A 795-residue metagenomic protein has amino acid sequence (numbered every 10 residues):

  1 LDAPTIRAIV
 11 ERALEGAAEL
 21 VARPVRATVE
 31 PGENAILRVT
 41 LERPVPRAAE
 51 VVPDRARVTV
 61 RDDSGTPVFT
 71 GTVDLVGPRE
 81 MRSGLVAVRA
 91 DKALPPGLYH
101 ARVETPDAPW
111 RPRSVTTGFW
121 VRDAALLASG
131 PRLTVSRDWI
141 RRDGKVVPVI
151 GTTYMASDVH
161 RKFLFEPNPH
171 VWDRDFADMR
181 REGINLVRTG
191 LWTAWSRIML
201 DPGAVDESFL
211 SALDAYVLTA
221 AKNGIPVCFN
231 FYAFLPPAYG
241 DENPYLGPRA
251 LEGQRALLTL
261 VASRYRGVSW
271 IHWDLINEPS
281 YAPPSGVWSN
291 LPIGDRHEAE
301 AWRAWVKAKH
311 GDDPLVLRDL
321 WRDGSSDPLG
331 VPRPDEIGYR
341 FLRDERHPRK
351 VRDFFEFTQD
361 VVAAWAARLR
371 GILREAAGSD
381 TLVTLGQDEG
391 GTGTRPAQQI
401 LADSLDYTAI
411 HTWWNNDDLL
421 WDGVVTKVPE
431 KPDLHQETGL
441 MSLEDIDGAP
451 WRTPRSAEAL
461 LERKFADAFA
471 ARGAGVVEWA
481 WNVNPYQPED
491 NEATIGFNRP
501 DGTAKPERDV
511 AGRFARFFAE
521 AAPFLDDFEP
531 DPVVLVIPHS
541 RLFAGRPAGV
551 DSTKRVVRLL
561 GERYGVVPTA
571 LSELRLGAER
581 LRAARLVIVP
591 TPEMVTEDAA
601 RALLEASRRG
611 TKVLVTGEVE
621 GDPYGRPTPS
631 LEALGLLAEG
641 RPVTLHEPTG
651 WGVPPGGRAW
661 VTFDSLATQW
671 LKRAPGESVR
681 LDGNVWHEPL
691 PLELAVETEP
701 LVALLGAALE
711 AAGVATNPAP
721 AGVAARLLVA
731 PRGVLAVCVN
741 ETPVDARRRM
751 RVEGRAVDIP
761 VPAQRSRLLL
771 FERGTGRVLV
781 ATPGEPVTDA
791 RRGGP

Functional and structural regions predicted by a protein language model:
L1-V25, A457, T591-P795: A conserved amphipathic helix/loop scaffold that creates a polar/acidic microenvironment used either to coordinate
I6-R23, F465-P547, K554-V567, A633-R658 (+3 more regions): Aromatic- and carboxylate-lined catalytic core of secreted/periplasmic carbohydrate-active enzymes
L37-E42, P46-D74, G84, Y99-E104 (+5 more regions): Beta-strand-rich binding/interaction modules
A108-L186, F524: N-terminal carbohydrate-binding accessory modules
V171-Y239, P248-L260, A366-A376, M594: Aromatic-lined substrate-binding rim segments of carbohydrate-active enzymes
G190, A238-G240, G338-D353, V424-R463 (+2 more regions): Active-site clefts of carbohydrate-active enzymes
A256-L257, A366-L382, Q399-Y486: Catalytic-core region of carbohydrate-active enzymes that cleave or remodel glycosidic bonds
G267-Q398, D422: Polysaccharide-binding and catalytic clefts of secreted carbohydrate-active enzymes
